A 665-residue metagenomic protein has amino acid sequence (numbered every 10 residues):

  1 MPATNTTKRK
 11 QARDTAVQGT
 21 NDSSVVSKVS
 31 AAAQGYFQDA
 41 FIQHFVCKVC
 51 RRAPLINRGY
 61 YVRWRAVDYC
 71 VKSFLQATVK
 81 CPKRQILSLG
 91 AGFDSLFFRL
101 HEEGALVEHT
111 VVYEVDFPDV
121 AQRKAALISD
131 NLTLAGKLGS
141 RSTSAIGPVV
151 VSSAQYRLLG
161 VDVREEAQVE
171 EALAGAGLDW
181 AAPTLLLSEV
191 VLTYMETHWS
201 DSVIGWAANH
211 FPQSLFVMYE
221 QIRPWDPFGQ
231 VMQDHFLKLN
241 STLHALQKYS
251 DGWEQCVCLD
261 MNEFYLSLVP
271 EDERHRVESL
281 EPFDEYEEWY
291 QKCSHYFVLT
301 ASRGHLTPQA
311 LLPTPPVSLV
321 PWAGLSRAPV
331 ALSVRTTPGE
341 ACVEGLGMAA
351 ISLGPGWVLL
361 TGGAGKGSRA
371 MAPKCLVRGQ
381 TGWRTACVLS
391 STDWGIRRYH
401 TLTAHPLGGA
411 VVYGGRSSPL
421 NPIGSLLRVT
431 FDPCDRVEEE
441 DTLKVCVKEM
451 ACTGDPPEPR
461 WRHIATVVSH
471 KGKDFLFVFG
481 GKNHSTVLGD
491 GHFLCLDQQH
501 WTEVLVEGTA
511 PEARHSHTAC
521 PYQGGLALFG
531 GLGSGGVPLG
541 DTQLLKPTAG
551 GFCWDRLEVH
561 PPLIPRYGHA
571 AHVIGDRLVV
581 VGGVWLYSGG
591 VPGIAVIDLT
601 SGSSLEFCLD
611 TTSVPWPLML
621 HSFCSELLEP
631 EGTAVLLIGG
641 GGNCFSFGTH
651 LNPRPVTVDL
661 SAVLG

Functional and structural regions predicted by a protein language model:
M1-L159, E166-A167, G175-A181: Rossmann-like AdoMet
M1-Q34, K137-G147, G304-A341, G382-R384 (+3 more regions): Eukaryotic N-terminal low-complexity, Ser/Thr- and Lys/Arg-rich leader segments that predominantly function as
Q85, V111, P183-L185, L215 (+4 more regions): Structural motif
R157, L186-E189: A short beta-strand submotif of the Rossmann-like class I SAM-dependent methyltransferase core that lines
A167-A172, Y194-P212: A short, conserved alpha-helix within the catalytic core of class I
L185-L187, A208-W225: Conserved beta-strand signature within the Rossmann-like core of class I S-adenosyl-L-methionine
P227-S333: Rossmann-like AdoMet/SAM-dependent catalytic core
T314-G665: Kelch-like beta-propeller repeat domains
